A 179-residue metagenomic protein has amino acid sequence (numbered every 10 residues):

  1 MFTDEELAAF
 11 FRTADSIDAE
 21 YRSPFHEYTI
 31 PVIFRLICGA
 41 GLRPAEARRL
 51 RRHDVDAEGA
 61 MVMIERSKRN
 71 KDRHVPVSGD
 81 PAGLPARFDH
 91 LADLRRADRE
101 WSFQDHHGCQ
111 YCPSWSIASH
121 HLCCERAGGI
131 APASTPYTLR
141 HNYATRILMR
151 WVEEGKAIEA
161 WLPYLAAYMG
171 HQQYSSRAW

Functional and structural regions predicted by a protein language model:
M1-W179: Conserved catalytic core of the tyrosine transesterase superfamily
